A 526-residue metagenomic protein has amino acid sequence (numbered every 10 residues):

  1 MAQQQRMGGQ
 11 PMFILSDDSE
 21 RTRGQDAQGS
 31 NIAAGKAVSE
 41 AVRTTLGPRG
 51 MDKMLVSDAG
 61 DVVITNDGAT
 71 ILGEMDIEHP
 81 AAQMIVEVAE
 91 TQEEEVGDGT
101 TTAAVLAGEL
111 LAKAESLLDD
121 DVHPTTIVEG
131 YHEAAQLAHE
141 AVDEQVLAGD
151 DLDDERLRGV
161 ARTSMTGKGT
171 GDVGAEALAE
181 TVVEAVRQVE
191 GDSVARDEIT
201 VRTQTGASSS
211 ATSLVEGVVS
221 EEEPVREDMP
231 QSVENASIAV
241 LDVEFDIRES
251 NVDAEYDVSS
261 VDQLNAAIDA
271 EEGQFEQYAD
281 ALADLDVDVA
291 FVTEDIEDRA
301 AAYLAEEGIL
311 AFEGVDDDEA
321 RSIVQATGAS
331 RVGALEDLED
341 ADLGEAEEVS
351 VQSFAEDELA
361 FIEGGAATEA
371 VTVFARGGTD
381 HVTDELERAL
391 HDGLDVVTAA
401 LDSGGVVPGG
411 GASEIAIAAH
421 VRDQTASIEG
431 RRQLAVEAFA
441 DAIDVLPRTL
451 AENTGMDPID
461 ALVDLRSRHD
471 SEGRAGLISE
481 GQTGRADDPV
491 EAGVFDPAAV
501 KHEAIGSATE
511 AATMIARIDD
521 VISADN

Functional and structural regions predicted by a protein language model:
A2-R23, G29-V38, V42, L55-D61 (+1 more regions): Extended amphipathic alpha-helical scaffolds
G9-F13, E20-E109: N-terminal cofactor/phosphate-binding cores enriched in small/glycine residues, especially glycine-rich loops such as
T45, M54-L55, V63, T200 (+18 more regions): Structured core elements
L46-K53, T125, E144-D154, G174 (+9 more regions): Flexible, glycine/charged-enriched surface loops at secondary-structure junctions
G47, G97, D121, V182 (+5 more regions): Residue-level signature of catalytic and energy-coupling elements of molecular machines, predominantly ATP/GTP-dependent
A59-G60, A69, A107-G108, V122-H123 (+16 more regions): Short, ordered loop/turn segments at secondary-structure junctions
P80, D120-K168, A211, E234 (+4 more regions): A structural-propensity feature for long, helix-poor, extended segments
V382-N526: Extended, low-charge hydrophobic alpha-helical regions
